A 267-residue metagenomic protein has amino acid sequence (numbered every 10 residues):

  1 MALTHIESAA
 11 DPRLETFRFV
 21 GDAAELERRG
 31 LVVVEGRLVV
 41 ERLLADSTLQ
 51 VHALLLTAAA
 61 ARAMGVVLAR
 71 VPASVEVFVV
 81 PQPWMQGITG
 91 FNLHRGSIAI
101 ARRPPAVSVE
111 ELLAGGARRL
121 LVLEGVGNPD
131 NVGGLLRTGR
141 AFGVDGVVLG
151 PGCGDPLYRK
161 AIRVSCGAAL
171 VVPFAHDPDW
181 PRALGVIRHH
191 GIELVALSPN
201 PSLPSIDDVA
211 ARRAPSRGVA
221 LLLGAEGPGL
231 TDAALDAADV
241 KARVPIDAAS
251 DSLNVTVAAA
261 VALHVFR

Functional and structural regions predicted by a protein language model:
M1-V67, C153-G154: Boundary-proximal intrinsically disordered activation/regulatory segments immediately upstream of a helical core
T4, P72, F78, R102-S202: RNA substrate-binding interface of SAM-dependent RNA methyltransferases
G36, G127-G134, S252-A258: Amphipathic alpha-helical repeat scaffolds
R62-S74, A234: Short, aromatic/basic amphipathic alpha-helical patches
A69-S97: Glycine/small-residue-rich loop that forms an oxyanion/phosphate-binding "nest" at active or ligand-binding sites
S97-A99, T138-F142, C153-A169, D232-R267: Structured adenosyl-cofactor binding patch, chiefly the S-adenosyl-L-methionine
V195-S250: Active-site/ligand-binding-proximal alpha/beta "capping" segment
